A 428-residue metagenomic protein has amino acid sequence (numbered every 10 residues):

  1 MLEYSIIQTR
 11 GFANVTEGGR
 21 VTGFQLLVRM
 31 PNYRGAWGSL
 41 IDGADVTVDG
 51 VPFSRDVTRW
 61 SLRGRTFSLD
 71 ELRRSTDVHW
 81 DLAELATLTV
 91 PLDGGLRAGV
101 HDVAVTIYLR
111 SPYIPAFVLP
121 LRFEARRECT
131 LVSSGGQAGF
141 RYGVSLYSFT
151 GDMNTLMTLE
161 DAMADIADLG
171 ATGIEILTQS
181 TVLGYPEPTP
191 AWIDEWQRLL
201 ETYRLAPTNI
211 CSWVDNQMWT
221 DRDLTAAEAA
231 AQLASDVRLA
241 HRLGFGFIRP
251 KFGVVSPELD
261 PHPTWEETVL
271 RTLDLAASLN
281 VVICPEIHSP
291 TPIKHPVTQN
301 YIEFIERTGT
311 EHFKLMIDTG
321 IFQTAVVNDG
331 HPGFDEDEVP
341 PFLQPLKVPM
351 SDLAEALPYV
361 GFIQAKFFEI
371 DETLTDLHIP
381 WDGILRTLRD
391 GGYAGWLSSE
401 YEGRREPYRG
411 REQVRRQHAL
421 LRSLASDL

Functional and structural regions predicted by a protein language model:
M1-S133: Terminal leader/tail segments of proteins
D93-G95, R110, P115-V118, G173 (+1 more regions): Accessory recognition modules or surfaces
V132-F245, A277, T310, K314 (+3 more regions): N-terminal pre-domain/capping segments
S148-T150, T178-S180, W213-N216, F252-S256 (+4 more regions): Active-site-proximal loop/turn and secondary-structure-junction residues that shape catalytic pockets, frequently
M153-M157, Y185-T189, T220-T225, L259-P263 (+4 more regions): Short, solvent-exposed loop/turn segments at secondary-structure boundaries
I174, I210, L273-D382: Acidic/histidine-rich catalytic cores of soluble enzymes
E201-T202, M218-I317, T324: Active-site acidic/histidine proton-transfer and metal-coordination neighborhood in alpha/beta enzyme cores
W396-R404: Short acidic/histidine-rich active-site segments
